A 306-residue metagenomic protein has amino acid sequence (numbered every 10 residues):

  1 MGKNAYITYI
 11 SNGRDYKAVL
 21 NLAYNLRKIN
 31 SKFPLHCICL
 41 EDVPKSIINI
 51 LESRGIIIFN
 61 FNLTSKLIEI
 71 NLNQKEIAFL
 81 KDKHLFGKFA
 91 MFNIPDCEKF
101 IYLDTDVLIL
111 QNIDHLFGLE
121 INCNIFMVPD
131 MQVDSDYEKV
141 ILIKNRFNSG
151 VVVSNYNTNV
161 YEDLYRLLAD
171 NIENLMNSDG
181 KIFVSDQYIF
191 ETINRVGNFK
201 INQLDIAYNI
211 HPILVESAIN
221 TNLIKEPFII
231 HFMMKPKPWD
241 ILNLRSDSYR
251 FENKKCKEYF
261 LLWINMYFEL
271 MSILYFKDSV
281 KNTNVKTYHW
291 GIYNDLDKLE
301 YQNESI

Functional and structural regions predicted by a protein language model:
M1-Y9, D15-N21, Y156, E162-I306: A glycosyltransferase accessory/donor-loop signature
N25-F33: Short, acidic, metal-binding catalytic loop of nucleotide-sugar glycosyltransferases
L35-E41, M127: Short internal beta-strands
K45-P95: Active-site-proximal specificity loops/subdomain of glycosyltransferases
F100: Short aromatic/hydrophobic "clamp" motif used to bind/position activated sugar donors
D104-L108: The conserved acidic donor/metal-binding loop of glycosyltransferases
I109-K144: Conserved donor-nucleotide/metal-binding helix-loop-beta segment in metal-dependent transferases, i.e., the alpha-helix
G150-T158: Short glycine- and hydrophobic/aromatic-rich loop-to-beta-strand nucleating segment in the catalytic cores
